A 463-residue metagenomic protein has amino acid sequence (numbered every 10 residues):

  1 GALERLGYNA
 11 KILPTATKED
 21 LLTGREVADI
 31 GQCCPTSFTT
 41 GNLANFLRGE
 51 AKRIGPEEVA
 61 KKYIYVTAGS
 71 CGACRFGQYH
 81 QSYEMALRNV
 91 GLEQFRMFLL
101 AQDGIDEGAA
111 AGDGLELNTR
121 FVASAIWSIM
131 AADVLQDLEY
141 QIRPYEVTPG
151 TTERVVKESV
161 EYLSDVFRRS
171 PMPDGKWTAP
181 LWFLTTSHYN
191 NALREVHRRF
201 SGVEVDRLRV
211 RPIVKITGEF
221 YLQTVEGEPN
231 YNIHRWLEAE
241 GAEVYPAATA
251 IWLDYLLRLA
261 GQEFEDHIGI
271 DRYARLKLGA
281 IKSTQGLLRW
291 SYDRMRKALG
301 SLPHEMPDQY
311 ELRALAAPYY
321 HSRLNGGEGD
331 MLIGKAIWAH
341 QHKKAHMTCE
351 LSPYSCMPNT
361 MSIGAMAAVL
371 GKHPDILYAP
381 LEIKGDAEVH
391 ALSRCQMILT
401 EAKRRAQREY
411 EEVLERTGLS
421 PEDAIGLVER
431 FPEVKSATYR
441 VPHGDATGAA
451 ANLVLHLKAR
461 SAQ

Functional and structural regions predicted by a protein language model:
G1-Q463: An N-terminal assembly and electron-transfer interface module characteristic of large anaerobic redox and radical
